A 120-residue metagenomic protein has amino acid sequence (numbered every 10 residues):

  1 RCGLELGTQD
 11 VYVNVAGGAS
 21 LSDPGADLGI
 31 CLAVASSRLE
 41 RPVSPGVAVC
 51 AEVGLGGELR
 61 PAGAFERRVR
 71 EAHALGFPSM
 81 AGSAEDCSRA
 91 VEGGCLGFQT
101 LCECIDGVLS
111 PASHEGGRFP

Functional and structural regions predicted by a protein language model:
R1-P120: Peripheral, non-AAA+ core regions of ATP-driven protein-machinery
